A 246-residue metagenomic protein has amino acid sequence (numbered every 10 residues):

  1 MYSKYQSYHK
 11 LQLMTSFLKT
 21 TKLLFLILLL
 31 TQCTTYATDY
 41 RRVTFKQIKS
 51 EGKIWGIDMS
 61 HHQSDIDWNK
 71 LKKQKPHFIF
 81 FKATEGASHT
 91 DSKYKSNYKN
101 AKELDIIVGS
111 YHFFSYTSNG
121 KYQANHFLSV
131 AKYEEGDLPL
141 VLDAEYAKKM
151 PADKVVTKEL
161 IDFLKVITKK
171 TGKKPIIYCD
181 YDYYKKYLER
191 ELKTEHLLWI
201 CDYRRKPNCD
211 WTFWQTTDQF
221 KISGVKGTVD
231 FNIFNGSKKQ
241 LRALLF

Functional and structural regions predicted by a protein language model:
M1-K53, A243-F246: N-terminal secretory targeting signals
L30, E85, R204: Flexible, active-site-proximal loop/turn residues at the rims of small-molecule/cofactor binding pockets and catalytic
T34-T84: Boundary/entry segment of secreted carbohydrate-active catalytic domains
R42-G56, E189, K193-F246: Functionally critical loop-and-helix segments that line ligand-binding/catalytic clefts of soluble enzyme domains
K49, K53-H62, K82-L160, T168-K170: Substrate-binding cleft of extracellular glycoside hydrolase catalytic domains
W68, Y98-A101, L164-K165, L188-E189: Short amphipathic alpha-helical segments and helix-helix/interface helices
K75, A83, K102-D105, A131-E134 (+5 more regions): Sec/Tat-exported extracytoplasmic proteins
L138-N208: Catalytic domains of cell-wall/extracellular-matrix polysaccharide-remodeling enzymes, centered on de-N-acetylation
